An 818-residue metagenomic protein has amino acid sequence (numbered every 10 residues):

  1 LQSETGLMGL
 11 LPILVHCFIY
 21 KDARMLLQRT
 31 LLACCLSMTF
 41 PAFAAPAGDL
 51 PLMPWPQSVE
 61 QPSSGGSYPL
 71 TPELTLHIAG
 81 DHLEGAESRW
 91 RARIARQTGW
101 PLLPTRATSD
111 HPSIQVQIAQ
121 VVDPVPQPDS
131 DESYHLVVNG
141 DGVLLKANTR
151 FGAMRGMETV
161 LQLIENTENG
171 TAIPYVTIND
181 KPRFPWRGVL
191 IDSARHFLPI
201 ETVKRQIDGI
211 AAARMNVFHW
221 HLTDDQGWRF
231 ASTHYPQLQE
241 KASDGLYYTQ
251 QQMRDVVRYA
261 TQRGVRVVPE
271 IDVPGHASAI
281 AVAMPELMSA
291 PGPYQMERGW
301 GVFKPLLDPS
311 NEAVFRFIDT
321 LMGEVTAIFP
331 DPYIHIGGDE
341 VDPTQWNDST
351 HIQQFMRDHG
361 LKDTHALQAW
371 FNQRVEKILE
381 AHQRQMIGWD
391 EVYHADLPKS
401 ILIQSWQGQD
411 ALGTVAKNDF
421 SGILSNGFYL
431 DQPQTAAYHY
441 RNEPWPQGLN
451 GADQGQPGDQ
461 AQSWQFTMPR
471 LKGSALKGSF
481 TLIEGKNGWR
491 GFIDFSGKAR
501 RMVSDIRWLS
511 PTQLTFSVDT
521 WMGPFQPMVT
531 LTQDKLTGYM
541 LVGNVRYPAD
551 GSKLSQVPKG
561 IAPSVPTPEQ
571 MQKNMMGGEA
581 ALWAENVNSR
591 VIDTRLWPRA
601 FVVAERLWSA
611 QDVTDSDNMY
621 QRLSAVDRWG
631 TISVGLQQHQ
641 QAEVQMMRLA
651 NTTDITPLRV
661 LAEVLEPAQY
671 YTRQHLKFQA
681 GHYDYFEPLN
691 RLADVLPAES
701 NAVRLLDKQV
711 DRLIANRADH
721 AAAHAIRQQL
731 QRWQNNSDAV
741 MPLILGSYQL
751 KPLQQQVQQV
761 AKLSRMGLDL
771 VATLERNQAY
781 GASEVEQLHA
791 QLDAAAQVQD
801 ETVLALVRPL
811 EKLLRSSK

Functional and structural regions predicted by a protein language model:
C17, C34-C35: Cysteine-centered motifs
T39-A42: N-terminal signal peptide c-region/cleavage motif recognized by signal peptidases
A44-P182, Q385-Y393, L397, I632 (+2 more regions): Acidic, contiguous N-terminal accessory segments
D123-H335, S349, R374, I378 (+1 more regions): Feature activates predominantly on carbohydrate-active enzymes
E132, P469, M576, A580 (+2 more regions): C-terminal functional modules
F303-K399, W406-G408, L412: Active-site neighborhood of glycoside hydrolase catalytic domains
Y393-K399, W406-G458, L554-H639, K708-A718 (+1 more regions): Conserved alpha/beta catalytic core and glycan-binding cleft of carbohydrate-active enzymes
Q462-K553: Central antiparallel beta-sheet cores of small beta-barrel/beta-sandwich binding domains
